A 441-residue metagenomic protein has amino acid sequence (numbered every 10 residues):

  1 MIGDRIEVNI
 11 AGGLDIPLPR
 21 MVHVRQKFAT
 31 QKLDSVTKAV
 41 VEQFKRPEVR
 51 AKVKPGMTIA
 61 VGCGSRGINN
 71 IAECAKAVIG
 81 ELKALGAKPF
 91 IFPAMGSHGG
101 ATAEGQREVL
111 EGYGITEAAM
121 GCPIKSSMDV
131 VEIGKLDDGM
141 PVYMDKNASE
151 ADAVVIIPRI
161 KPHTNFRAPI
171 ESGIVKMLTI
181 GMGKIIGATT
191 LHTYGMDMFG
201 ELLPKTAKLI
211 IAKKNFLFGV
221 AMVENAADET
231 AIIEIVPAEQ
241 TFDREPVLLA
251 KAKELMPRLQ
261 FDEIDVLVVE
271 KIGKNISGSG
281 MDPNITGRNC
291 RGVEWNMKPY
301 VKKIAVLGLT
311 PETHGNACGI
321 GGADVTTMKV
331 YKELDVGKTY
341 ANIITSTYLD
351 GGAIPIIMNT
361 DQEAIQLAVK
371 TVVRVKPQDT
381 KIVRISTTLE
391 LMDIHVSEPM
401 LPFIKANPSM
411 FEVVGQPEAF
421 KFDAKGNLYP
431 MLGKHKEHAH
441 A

Functional and structural regions predicted by a protein language model:
M1-K38: N-terminal amphipathic/basic leader segments beginning at the initiator methionine
R5, N9, G287-R288, V293-A441: C-terminal non-catalytic interaction/assembly regions of soluble proteins
Q43-A60, K83-A84, Q260-F261: Glycine-rich phosphate/diphosphate-binding loops that line cofactor/substrate pockets in enzymes
T58-A60, D265, K303, D379: Residues that mark the start of a beta-strand
T58-G67, F90-S97, V383: Short glycine-rich or small-residue beta-strand-to-loop segments that form or flank ligand, phosphate, metal/Fe-S
N69-K88: Histidine-anchored nucleotide/phosphate-binding helix
G105-P169: An acidic, phosphate/nucleotide-engaging active-site surface
Y143-G273, T286-G287, R291-G292, N296-P299: Conserved, well-structured core segments that form the ligand-binding/active-site neighborhood of functional domains
